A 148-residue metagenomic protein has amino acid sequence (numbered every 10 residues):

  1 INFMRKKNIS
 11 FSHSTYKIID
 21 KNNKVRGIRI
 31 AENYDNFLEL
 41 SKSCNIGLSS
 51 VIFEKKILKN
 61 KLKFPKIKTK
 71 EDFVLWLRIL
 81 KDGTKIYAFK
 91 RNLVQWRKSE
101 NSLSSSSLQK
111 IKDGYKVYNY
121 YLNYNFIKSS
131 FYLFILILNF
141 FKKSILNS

Functional and structural regions predicted by a protein language model:
I1-M4, L80, Y118: A conserved amphipathic alpha-helix that caps or lines the catalytic cleft of carbohydrate- and lipid-modifying enzymes
I1-R26: Conserved donor NDP-sugar-binding/catalytic core segment of glycosyltransferases
R5, D72, I111-G114: Amphipathic alpha-helical segments in well-structured domains
F11-S12, K90, S130-Y132: A short coil-to-beta-strand element that immediately follows conserved catalytic motifs
S14, K21, G27-Q109: Conserved nucleotide-sugar donor-binding catalytic segment
I86, N101-S148: Non-catalytic, C-terminal membrane-associated alpha-helical segments of glycosyltransferases
